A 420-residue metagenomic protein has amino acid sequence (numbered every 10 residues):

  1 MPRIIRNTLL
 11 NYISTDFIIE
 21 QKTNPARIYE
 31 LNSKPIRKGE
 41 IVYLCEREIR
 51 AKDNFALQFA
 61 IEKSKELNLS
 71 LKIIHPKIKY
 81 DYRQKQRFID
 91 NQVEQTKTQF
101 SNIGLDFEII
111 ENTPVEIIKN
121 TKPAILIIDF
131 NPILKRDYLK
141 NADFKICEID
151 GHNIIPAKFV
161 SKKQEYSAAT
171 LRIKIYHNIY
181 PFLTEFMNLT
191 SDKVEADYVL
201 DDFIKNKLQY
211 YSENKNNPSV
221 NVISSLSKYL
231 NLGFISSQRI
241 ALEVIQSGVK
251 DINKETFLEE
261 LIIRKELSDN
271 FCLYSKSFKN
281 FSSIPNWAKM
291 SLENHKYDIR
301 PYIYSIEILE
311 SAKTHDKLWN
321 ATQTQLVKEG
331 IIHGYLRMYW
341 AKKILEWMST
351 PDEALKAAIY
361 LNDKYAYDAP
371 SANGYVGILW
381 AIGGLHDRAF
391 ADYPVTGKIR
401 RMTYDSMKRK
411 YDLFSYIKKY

Functional and structural regions predicted by a protein language model:
P2-I252, T256, S268, L385 (+1 more regions): Active-site "lid/cap" and pocket-lining segments within catalytic core domains
I36, R47, N217-Y420: Active-site-proximal binding-pocket segments
